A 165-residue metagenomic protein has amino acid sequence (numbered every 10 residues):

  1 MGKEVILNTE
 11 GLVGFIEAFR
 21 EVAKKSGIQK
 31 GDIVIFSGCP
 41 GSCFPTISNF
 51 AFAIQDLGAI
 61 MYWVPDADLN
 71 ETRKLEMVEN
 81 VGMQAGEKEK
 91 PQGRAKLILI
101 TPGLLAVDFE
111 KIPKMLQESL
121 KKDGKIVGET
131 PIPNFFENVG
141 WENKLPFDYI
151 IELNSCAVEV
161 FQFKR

Functional and structural regions predicted by a protein language model:
M1-G31: Short N-terminal or domain-adjacent regulatory/targeting segments
I6-G14, G38-C43, G103-V107: Short, glycine-rich nucleotide/cofactor-binding loops
F15-F19, T46-S48, A106-K114: Well-ordered, non-membrane alpha-helical segments in soluble/globular domains
K25-K30, L57, K121-K122: Secondary-structure boundary elements
K30-Q55: N-terminal interaction modules that seed assembly of large macromolecular complexes
D32-P40, V64, L97-P102, I126-V127: Short glycine-rich or small-residue beta-strand-to-loop segments that form or flank ligand, phosphate, metal/Fe-S
T46-A106: Long, charge-dense
K90-P91, L97, P102-R165: Glycine-rich, aromatic-bearing surface loops/beta-hairpins
